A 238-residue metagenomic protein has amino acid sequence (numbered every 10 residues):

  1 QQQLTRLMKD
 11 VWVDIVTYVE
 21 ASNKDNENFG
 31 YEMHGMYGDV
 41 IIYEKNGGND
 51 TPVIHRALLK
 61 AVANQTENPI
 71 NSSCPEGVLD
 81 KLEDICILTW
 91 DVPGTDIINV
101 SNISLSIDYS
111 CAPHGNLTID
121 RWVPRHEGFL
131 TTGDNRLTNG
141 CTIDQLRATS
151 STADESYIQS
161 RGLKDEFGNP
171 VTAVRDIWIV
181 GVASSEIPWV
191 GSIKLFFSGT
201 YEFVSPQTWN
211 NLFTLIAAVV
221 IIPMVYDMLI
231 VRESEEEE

Functional and structural regions predicted by a protein language model:
Q1-S101, S106, T118: Feature for secretory/organellar precursors and membrane-associated catalytic proteins
D108-G115, N139-G140: Extended serine/threonine-enriched, polar tracts that run as long, contiguous segments within proteins
T118-S198: Extended, hydrophilic extramembrane loops/domains of integral membrane proteins
V190-L212: Cytosolic-side membrane-insertion boundary helix
V204-E238: Juxtamembrane interface at the cytosolic side of transmembrane helices
